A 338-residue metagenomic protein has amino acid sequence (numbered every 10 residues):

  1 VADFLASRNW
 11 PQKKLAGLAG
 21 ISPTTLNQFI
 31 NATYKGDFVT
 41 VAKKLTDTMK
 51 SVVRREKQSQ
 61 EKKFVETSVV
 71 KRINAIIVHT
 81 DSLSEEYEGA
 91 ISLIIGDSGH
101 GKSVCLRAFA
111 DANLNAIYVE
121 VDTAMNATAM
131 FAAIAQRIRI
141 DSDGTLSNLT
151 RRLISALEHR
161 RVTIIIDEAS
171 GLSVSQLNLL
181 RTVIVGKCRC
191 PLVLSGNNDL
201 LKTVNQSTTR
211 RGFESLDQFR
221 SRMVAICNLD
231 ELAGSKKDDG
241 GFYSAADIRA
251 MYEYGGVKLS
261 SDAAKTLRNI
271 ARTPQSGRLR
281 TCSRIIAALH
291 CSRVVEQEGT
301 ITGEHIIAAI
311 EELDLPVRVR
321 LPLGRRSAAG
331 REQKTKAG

Functional and structural regions predicted by a protein language model:
V1-D47, S51, G234-G338: C-terminal alpha-helical "lid" subdomain
R55-D81: N-terminal pre-Walker A segment at the start of P-loop NTPase domains
H79-G89, L157: Phosphate-binding P-loop
E85-A108, D122-T123: Walker A/P-loop nucleotide-binding motif
G89, L93-S98, I184-L216: Sensor-1/coupling segment of RecA-like P-loop NTPase cores
N113-T123: Conserved catalytic segments around the Walker B and adjacent sensor/switch elements of P-loop NTPase domains
L114-A116, S207-L232: A short helix-turn-beta junction within AAA+ P-loop NTPase domains corresponding to the substrate/partner-engaging
N126-A132, I140-P191, E214, F219-R220 (+5 more regions): Mid-core helix/loop region of P-loop NTP-binding domains shared across ATPases and GTPases
